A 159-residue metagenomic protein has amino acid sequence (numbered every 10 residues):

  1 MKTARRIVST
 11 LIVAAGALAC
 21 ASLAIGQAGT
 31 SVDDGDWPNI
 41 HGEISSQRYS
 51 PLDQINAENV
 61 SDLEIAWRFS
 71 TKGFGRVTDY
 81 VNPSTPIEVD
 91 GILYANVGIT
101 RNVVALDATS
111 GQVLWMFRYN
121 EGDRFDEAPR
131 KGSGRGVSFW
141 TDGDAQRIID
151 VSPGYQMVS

Functional and structural regions predicted by a protein language model:
M1-V8: N-terminal secretory signal peptides that target proteins for export/translocation
R5, L114, D144-R147: Short secondary-structure capping/junction motifs at helix and strand boundaries
T10-S22: Bacterial N-terminal signal peptides
S22-A28: N-terminal Sec signal peptide and the immediately downstream disordered periplasmic leader that contains the TonB box
A28-V77, Q112-D126: Aromatic (tryptophan-biased) beta-strands that constitute blades/sheets of beta-rich domains
W37-H41, D79-N102, A128-Q156: Repeat-blade elements of multi-bladed beta-propeller folds
D107-S110: Short loop/turn segments that connect beta-strands within beta-propeller blades
